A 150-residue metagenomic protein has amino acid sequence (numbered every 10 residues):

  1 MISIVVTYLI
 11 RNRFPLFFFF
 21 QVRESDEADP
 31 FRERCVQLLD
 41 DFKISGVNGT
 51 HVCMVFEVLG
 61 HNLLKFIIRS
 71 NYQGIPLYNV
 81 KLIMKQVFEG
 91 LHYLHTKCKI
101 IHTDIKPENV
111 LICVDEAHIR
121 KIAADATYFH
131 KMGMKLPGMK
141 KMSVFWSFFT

Functional and structural regions predicted by a protein language model:
M1-T150: Intrinsically disordered, low-complexity regulatory segments of kinases
